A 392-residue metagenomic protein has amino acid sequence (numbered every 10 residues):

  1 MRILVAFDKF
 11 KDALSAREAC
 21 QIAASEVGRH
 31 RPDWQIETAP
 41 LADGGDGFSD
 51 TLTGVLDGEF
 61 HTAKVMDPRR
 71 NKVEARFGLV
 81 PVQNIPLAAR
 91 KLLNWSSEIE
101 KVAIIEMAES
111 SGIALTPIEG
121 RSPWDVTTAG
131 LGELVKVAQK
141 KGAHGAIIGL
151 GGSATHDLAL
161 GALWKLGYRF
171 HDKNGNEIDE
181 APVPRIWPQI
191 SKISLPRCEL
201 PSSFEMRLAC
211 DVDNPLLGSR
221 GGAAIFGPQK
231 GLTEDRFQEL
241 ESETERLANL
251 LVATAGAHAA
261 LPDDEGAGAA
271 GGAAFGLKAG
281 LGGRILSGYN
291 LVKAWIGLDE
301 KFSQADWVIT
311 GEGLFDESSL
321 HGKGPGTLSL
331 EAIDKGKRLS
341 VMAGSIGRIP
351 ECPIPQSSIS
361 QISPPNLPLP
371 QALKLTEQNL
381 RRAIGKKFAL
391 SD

Functional and structural regions predicted by a protein language model:
M1-L150, A154-D392: N-terminal loops that bind phosphate or other acidic moieties and the adjacent beta-alpha structural core
